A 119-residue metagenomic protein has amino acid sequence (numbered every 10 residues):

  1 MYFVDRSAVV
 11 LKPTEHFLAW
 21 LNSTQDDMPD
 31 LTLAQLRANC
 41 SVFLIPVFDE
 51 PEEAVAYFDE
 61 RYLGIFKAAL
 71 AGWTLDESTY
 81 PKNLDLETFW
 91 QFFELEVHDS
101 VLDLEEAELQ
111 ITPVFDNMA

Functional and structural regions predicted by a protein language model:
M1-A69, D76: Short helix/strand-capping turn motifs
P46-T112: Amphipathic protein-protein interaction modules
P113-A119: Eukaryote-specific, cytoplasm-facing alpha-helical/coiled-coil scaffolding segments in long proteins
